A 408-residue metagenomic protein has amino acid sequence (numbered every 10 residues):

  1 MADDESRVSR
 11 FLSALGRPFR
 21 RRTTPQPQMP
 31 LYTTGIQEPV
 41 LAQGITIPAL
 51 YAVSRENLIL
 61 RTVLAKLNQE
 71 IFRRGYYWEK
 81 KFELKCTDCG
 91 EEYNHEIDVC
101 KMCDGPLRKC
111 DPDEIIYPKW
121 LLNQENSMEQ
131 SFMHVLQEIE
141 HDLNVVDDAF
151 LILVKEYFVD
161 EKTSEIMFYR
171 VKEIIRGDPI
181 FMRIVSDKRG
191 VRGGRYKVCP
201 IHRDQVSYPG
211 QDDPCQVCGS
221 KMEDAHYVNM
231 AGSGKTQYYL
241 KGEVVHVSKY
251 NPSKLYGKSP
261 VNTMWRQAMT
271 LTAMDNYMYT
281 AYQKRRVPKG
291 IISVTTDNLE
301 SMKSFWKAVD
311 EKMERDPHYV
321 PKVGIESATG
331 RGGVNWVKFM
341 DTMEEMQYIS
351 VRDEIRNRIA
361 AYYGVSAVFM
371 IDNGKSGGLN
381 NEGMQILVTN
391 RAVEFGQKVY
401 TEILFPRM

Functional and structural regions predicted by a protein language model:
M1-E345, D353-E354, R358-Y362: Structured, contiguous alpha/beta core segments that scaffold functional sites
G290, N335-E344, G374, L379-V393: Short, flexible active-site loops
K322-I325, A361, V365-L379, P406-M408: Short acidic alpha-helical/loop segments enriched in Asp/Glu that coordinate divalent cations
Y348: Conserved phosphate-binding loops in nucleotide/dinucleotide-binding enzymes
Q385-M408: Long, compositionally biased
